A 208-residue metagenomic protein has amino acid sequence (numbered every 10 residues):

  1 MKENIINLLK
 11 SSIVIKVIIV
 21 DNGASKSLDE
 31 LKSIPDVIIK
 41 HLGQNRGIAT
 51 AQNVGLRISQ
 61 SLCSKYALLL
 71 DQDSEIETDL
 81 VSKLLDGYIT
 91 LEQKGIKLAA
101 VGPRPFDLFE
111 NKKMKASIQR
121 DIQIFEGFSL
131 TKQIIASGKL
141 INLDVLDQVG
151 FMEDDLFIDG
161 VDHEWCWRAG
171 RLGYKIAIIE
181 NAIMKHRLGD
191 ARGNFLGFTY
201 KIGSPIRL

Functional and structural regions predicted by a protein language model:
M1-S11: Short, well-formed alpha-helical segments that are part of the catalytic scaffolds of diverse glycosyltransferases
D21-D29, Q44, S74-E75: A conserved acidic beta->alpha catalytic loop
L42-S61: Glycine-rich, basic loop-to-helix element that forms the pyrophosphate-binding segment of sugar-nucleotide handling
S64-E75: Short beta-strand-to-loop acidic/aromatic patch adjacent to the donor-nucleotide binding site
V101-K112: Short beta-strand-to-loop element that shapes/binds the nucleotide-sugar donor at the catalytic cleft/hinge
I122-I141: A recurrent flexible, glycine/aromatic-enriched loop bordering the glycosyltransferase active site that acts as
V145, V149-G150, D155-K185: A short, conserved alpha-helix in the catalytic core of glycosyltransferases
K175-L208: Active-site-adjacent helix/loop segment of glycosyltransferases that harbors family-specific signature motifs
